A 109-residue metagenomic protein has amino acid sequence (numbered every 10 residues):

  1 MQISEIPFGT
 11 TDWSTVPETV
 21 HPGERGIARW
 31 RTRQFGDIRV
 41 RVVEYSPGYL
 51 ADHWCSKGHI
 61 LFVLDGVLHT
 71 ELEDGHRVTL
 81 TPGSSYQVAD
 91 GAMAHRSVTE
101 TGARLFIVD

Functional and structural regions predicted by a protein language model:
M1-R41: A short, N-terminal "cap"/entry segment at the start of jelly-roll beta-barrel domains of the cupin/DSBH fold
G36-C55, A89-A92: Conserved short histidine dyad/triad with adjacent acidic residue
Y45, W54-T70: Short, conserved beta-strand element in jelly-roll/cupin
D52-H53, T70-E71, V88, M93-E100: Short beta-strand His + acidic residue motifs that chelate non-heme Fe in jelly-roll/DSBH and cupin folds
I60, V67, A94, G102-R104: Structural motif
D74-G91: Short acidic-glycine-tyrosine-enriched beta hairpin
S85-V88, E100-D109: A short hydrophobic beta-strand segment most commonly corresponding to one strand of the jelly-roll/cupin
